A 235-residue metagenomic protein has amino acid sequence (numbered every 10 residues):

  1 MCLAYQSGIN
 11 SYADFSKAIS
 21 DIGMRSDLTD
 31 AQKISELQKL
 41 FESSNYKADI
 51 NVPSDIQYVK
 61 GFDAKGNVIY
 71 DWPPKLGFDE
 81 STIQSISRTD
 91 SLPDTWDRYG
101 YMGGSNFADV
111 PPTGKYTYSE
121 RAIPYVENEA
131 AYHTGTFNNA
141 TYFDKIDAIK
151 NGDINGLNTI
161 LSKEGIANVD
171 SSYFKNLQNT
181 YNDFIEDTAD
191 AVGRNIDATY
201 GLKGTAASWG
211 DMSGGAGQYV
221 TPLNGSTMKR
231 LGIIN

Functional and structural regions predicted by a protein language model:
M1-Y5: Membrane-active amphipathic alpha-helices enriched in small hydrophobic residues
Y12-I19, G23-N235: Catalytic toxin/effector domains delivered as secreted proteins or via bacterial secretion systems
